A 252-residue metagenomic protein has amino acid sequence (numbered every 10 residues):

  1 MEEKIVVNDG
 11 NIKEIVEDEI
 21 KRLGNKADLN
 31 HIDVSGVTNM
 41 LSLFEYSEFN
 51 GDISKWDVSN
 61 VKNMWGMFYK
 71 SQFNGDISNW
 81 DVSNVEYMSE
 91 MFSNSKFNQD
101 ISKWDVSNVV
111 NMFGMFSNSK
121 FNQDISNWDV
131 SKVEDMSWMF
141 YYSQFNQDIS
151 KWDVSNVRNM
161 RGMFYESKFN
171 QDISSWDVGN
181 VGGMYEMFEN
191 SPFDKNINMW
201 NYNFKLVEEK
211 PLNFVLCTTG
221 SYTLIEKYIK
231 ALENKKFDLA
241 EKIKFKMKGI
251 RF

Functional and structural regions predicted by a protein language model:
M1-F252: Negatively charged
